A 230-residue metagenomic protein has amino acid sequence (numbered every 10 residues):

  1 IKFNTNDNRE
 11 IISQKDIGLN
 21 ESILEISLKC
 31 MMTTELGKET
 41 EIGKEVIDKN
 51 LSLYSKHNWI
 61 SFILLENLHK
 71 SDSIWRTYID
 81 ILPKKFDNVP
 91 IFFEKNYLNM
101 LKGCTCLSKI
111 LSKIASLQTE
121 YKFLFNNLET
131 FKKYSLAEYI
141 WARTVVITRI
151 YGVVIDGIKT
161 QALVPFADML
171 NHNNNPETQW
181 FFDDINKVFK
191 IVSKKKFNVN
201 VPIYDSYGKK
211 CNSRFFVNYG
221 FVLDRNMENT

Functional and structural regions predicted by a protein language model:
I1-C30, T34-E41, E66-T230: Long, positively charged leader/targeting segments at protein N-termini
I42-S52: Intrinsically disordered, low-complexity polar regions and short flexible loop motifs
I47, I60-S61, Y78: Terminal low-complexity, poorly structured segments
N50-W59, S71: Compact, glycine/acidic-enriched structural inserts
W59-N67: Glycine- and charge-enriched low-complexity intrinsically disordered segments
